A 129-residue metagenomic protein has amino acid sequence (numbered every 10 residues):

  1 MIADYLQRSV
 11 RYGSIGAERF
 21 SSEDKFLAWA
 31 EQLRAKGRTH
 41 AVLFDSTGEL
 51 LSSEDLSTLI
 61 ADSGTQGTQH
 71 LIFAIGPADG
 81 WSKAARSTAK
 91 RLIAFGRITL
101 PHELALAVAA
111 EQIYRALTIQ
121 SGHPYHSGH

Functional and structural regions predicted by a protein language model:
M1-S9: Long, amphipathic alpha-helical "stalk/connector" segments that mediate intersubunit docking and mechanical coupling
L6-Q7, Q32-L33, A84-A85: Short secondary-structure boundary/capping segments
V10-I72: S-adenosyl-L-methionine/SAH cofactor-binding core of RNA-modifying enzymes
G48, D79-G80: Conserved nucleotide-binding/hydrolysis micro-motifs of P-loop NTPases
S52-D55, S82-R86: Short, conserved acidic/polar surface loops in the N-terminal third of protein domains
G76: Rossmann-fold NAD(P)-binding glycine/threonine-rich loop
K83-H129: Structured adenosyl-cofactor binding patch, chiefly the S-adenosyl-L-methionine
